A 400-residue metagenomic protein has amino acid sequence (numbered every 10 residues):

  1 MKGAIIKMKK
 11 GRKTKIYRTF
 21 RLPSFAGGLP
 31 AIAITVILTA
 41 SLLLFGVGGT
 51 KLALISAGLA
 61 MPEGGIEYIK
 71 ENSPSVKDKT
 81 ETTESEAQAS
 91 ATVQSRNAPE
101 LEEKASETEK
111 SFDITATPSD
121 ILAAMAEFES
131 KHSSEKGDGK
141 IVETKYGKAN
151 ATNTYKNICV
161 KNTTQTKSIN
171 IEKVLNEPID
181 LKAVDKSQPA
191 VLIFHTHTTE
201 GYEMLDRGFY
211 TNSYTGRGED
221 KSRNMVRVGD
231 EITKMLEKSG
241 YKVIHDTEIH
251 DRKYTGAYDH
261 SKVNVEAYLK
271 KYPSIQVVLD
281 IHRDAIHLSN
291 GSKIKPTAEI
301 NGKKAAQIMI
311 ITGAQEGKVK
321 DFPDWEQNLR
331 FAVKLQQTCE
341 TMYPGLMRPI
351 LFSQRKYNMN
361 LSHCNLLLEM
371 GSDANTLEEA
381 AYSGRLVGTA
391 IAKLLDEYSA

Functional and structural regions predicted by a protein language model:
M1-F25: N-terminal Lys/Arg-rich, disordered targeting/topogenic segments
L29-F45: Hydrophobic membrane-insertion alpha-helices, especially the h-region of bacterial N-terminal signal peptides
G48-L181: N-terminal, intrinsically disordered, polar/charged segments of Gram-positive cell-envelope systems that serve as
I179-D180, Y214-M225, E248-Y258, V265-E266 (+3 more regions): Second-shell loop/turn segments in exported
N212-T215, I286-D324: A short, glycine/acidic-enriched catalytic loop
E219-T297: Catalytic-core regions of hydrolytic enzymes
D324-L351: Active-site-adjacent substrate-binding region of metalloamidase/peptidase-like peptide-processing proteins
G345-A400: Active-site-adjacent mobile loop/cap segments within catalytic or ligand-binding domains
